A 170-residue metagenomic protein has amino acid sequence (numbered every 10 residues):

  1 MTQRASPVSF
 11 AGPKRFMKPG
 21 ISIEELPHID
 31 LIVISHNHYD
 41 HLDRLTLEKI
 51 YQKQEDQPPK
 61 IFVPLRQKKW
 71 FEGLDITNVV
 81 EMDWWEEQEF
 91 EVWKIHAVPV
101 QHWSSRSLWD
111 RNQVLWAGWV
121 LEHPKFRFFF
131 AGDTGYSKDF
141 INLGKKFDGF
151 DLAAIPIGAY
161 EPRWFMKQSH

Functional and structural regions predicted by a protein language model:
M1, N37, V100-H102, G132-T134 (+1 more regions): Active-site metal-binding loops of divalent metal-dependent hydrolases
M1-N37, T46-Q52, S105-R111, S137-D148: Pre-active-site segment of Zn-dependent metallo-hydrolases
R15, P19, I23, L31 (+4 more regions): Cap/insert and terminal regions of metallo-dependent hydrolase folds
I34, H96, I155: Redox-cofactor binding/interface segments in oxidoreductases and associated redox assembly factors
L42, S105, R163: Glycine/Thr-rich phosphate-binding loops of Rossmann-like dinucleotide-binding domains
Q52-P58: Conserved S-adenosyl-L-methionine
E55, V63-F126: Metallo-beta-lactamase
